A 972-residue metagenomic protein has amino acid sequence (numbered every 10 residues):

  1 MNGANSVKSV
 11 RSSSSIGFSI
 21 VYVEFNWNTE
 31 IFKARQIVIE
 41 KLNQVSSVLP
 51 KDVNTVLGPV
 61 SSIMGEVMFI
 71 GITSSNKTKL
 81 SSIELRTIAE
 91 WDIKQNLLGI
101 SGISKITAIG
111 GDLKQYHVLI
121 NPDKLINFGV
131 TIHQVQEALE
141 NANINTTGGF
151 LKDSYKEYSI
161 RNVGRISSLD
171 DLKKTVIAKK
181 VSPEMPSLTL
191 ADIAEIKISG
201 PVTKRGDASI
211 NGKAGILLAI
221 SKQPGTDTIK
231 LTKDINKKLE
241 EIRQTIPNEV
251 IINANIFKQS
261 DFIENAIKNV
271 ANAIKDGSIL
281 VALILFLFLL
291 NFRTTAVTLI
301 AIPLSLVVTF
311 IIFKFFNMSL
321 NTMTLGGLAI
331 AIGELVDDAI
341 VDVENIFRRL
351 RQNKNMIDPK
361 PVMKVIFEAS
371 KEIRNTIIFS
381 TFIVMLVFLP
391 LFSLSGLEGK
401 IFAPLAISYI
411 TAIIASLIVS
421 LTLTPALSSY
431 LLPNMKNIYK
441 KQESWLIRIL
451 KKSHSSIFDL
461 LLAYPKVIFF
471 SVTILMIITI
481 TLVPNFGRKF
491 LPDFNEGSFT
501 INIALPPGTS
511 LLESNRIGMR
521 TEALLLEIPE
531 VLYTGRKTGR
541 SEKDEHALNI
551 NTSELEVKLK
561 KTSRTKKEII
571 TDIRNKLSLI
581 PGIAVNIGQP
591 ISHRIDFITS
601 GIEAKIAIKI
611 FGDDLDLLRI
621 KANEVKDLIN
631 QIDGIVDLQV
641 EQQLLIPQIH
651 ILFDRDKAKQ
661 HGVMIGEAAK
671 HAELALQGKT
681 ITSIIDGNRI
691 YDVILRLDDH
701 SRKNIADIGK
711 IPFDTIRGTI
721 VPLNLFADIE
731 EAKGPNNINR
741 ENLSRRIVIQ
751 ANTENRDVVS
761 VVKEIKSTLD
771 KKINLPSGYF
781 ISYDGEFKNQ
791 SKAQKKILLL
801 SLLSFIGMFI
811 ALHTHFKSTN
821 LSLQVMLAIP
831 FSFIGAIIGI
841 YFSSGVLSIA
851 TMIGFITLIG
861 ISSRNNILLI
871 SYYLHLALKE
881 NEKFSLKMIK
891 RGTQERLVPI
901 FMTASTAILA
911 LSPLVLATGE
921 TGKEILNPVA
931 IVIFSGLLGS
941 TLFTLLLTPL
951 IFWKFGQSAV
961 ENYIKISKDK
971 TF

Functional and structural regions predicted by a protein language model:
M1-S278, L320, K400, R574 (+5 more regions): Membrane-proximal extracytoplasmic
M1-S47, I83-D112, R488-K561, D572-N575 (+2 more regions): Extracytoplasmic/periplasmic
P224-D227, E264-N321, S380, L389 (+4 more regions): Interfacial segments of transmembrane alpha-helices in multi-pass membrane proteins
T245, I263-N272, F288-L290, M318-F379 (+4 more regions): Cytosolic juxtamembrane regions of multi-pass inner-membrane proteins
K258, K576-S958, N962: C-terminal transmembrane helical bundles of large multi-pass transporters and their helix-start/helix-kink determinants
I332-F347, R374-S393, K400-K441, L555 (+6 more regions): Transmembrane alpha-helices and their membrane-interface boundaries in multi-pass membrane transporters and channels
L350-F367, L397-A403, T422-M476, P507-T509 (+5 more regions): Interfacial helix-loop-helix hairpins and adjacent transmembrane helices of multi-pass alpha-helical membrane proteins
K371-I373, K441-P492, L532, L579 (+4 more regions): Signature of alpha-helical transmembrane segments and their immediate interfacial
